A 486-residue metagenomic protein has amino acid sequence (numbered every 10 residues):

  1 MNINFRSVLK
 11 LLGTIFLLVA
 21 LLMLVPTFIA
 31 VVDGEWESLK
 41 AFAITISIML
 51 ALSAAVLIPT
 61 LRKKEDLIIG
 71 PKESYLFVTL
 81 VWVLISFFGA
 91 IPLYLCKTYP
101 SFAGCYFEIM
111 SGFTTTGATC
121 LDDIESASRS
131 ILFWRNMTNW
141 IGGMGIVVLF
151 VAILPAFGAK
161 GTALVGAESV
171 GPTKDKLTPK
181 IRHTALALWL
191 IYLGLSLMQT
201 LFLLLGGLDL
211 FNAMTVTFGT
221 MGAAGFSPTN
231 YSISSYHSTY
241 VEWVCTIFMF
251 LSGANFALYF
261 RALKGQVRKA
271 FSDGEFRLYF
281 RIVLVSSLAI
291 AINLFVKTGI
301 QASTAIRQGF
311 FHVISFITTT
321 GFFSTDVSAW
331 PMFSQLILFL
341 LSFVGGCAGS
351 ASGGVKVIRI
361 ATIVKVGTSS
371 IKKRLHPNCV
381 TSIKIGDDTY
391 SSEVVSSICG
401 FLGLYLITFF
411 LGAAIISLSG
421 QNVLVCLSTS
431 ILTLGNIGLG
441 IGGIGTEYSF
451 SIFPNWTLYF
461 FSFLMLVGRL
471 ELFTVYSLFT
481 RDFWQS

Functional and structural regions predicted by a protein language model:
M1-S486: Membrane-proximal intracellular helices of multi-pass ion channels
